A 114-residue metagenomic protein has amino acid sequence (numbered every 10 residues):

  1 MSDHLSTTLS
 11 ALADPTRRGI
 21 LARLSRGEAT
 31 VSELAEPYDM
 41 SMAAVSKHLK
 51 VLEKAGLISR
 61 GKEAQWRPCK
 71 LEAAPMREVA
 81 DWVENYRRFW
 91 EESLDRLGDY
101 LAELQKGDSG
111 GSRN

Functional and structural regions predicted by a protein language model:
M1-H4, A11, R23-M42, K54 (+3 more regions): C-terminal regulatory/oligomerization modules of transcriptional regulators
T7, R18-I20: Pre-recognition alpha-helix immediately N-terminal to the DNA-recognition helix within helix-turn-helix or winged-helix
L12-R18: Short alpha-helical elements of helix-turn-helix
R17, G56, A64: Conserved phosphate-binding and hydrolysis motifs of nucleotide-dependent enzymes
L49-K50: Short, hydrophobic-biased segments on the C-terminal half of alpha helices that form "recognition helices"
K62-P68: Short, Lys/Arg-rich nucleic-acid/phosphate-binding segment
